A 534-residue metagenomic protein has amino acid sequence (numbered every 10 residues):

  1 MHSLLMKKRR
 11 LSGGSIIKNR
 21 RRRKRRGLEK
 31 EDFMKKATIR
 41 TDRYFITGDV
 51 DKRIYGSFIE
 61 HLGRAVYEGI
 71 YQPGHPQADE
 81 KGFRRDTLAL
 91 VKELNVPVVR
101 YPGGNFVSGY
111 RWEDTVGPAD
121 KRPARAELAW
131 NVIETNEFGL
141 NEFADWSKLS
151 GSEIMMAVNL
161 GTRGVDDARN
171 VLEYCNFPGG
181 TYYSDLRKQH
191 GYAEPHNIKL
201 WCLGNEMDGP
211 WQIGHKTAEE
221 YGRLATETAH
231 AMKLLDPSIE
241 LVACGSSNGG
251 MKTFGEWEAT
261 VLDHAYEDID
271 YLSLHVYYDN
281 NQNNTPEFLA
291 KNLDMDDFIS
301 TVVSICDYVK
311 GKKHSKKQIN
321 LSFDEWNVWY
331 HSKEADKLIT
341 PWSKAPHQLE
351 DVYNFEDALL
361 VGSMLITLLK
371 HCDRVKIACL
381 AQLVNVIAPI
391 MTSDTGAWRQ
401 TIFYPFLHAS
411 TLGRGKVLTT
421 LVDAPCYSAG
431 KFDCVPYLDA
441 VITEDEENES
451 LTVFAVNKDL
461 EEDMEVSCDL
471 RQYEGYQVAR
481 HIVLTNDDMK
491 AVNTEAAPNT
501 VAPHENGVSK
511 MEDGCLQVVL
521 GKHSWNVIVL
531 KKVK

Functional and structural regions predicted by a protein language model:
K7-R9, N19: Polybasic, lysine-rich low-complexity intrinsically disordered segments
R10-G14: Short, low-complexity S/T/E/D/G/P-rich linear segments that nucleate or cap local secondary structure
I16-F33: Short, Lys/Arg-enriched N-terminal segments with co-localized hydrophobic residues within the first ~10-30 amino acids
K30-W257, L262-Y271, M295-D296, S300-K337 (+1 more regions): Non-catalytic accessory regions flanking glycosidase/transglycosidase catalytic cores in CAZymes
H275-K291: Active-site His/acidic residue clusters
